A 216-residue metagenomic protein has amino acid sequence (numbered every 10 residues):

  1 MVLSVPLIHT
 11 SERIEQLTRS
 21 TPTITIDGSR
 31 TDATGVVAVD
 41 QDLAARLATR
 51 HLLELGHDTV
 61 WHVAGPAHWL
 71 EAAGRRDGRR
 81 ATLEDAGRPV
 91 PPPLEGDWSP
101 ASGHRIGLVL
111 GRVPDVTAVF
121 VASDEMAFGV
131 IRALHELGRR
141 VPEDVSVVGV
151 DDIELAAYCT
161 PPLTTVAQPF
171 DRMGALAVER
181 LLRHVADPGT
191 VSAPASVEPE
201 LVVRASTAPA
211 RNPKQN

Functional and structural regions predicted by a protein language model:
L3-L47, E125, D151-L163, P209: Flexible loop/hinge segments that line or gate small-molecule binding clefts
L7, V36-L47, H62-L108, F120-G129 (+3 more regions): Hinge/beta->alpha junction and helix N-cap segments in small-molecule ligand-binding domains
R13-T21, A81, D85, V130-R139: Glycosyltransferases and closely related glycan-assembly transferases that use nucleotide-activated donors
L53-G56, G111-R112: Non-catalytic positions within long, well-ordered alpha-helices that form the structural scaffold/packing of enzyme
H57-T59, T117-A118: Residues that mark the start of a beta-strand
D58-V60, P89-P92, V141-S146: Short acidic capping loops at alpha-helix termini that bridge into adjacent secondary structure
V109, V113-N216: Flexible loop/turn connectors
